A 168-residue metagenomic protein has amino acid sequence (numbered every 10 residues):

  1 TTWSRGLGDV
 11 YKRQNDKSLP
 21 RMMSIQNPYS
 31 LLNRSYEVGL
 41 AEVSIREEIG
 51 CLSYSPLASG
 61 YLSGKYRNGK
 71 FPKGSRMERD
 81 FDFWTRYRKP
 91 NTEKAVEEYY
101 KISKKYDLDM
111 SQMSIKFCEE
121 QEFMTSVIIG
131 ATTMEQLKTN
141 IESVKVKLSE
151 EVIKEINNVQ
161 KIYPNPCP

Functional and structural regions predicted by a protein language model:
T1-Y11: Single conserved hydrophobic/aromatic residue that forms the stacking wall/gate of nucleotide- or nucleobase-binding
Q14-R21, K105-D107, K147-L148: Short helix-capping segments at alpha-helix termini
P20, V43-I102, P164: Glycine-rich, positively charged active-site loop/lid region within alpha/beta enzyme cores that binds and organizes
R21-Q26, E48-L52, T125-I128: Structural preference for beta-strand elements that scaffold enzyme active sites
I25, S44, C51-Y54, Y99 (+3 more regions): Conserved, mostly hydrophobic/aromatic
Y29-N33, S55-L62, F117, T133: Glycine-rich beta-alpha junction loops
S35-V38, L62-G69, N140: Short, well-ordered secondary-structure micro-motifs
P56, Y87-K145: Conserved short secondary-structure transition element at the edge of the structured enzyme core that lines
